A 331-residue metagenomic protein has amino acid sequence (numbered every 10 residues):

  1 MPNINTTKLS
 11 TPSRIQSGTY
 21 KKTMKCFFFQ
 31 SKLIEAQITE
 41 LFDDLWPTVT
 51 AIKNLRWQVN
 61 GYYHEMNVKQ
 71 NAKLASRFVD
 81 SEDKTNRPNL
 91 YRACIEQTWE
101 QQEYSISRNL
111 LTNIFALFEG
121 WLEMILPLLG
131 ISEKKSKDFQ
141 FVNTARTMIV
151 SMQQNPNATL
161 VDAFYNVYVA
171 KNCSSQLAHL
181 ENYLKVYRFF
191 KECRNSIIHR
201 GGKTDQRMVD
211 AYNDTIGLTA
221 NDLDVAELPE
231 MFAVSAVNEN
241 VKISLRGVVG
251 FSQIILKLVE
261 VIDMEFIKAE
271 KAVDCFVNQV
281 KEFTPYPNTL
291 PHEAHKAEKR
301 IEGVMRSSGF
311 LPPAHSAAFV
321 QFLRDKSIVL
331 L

Functional and structural regions predicted by a protein language model:
M1-S136, Y212-L331: Extended intrinsically disordered or low-complexity regions, especially N/C-terminal cytosolic tails and loops, rather
I38, F42, Q176-E181, Y187: Cytoplasmic juxtamembrane interface segments
A93-E181, N195-H199: Internal, hydrophobic cores of structured domains that mediate oligomerization or house catalytic pockets within large
V167-L177, F190-N195, H199, V237-V248 (+1 more regions): Long, charged low-complexity segments
N182-G217: Histidine-centered, metal-coordinating catalytic motifs and their short helical/loop contexts
